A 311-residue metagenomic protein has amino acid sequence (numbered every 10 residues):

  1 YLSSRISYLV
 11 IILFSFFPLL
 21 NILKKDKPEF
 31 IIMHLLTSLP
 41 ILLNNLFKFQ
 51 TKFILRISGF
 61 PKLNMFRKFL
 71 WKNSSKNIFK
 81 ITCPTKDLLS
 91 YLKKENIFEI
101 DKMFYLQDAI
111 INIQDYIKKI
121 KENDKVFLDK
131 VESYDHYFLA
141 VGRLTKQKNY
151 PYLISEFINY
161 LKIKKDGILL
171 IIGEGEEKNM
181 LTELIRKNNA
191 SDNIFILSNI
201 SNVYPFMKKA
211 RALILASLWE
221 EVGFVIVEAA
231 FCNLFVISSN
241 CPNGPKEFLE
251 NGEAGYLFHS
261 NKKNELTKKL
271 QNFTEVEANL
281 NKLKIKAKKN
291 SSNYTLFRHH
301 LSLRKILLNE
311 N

Functional and structural regions predicted by a protein language model:
I6-S7, F53-T82, I97-F98: A conserved, positively charged/aromatic
I11-S15, M33-L39, I57: Short His-centered aromatic/hydrophobic patch
I78-Y105, I110-I117: A short, active-site helix/loop in glycosyltransferases that binds the activated sugar's phosphate group
H136-N159, G167, E176-E183: A conserved mid-protein helix/loop that constitutes part of the nucleotide-sugar donor-binding site
N199, L218: Aromatic "clamp/platform" in nucleotide-sugar-dependent glycosyltransferases that forms part of the donor/acceptor
F235-S239: Short hydrophobic beta-strand element within catalytic cores of glycosyltransferases and related nucleotide-activated
E250-G252, Y256-K263, Q271-E277: Conserved acidic donor-binding segment of nucleotide-sugar-dependent glycosyltransferases
E265, N279-N293: A short, well-ordered alpha-helix in the C-terminal region of glycosyltransferases
